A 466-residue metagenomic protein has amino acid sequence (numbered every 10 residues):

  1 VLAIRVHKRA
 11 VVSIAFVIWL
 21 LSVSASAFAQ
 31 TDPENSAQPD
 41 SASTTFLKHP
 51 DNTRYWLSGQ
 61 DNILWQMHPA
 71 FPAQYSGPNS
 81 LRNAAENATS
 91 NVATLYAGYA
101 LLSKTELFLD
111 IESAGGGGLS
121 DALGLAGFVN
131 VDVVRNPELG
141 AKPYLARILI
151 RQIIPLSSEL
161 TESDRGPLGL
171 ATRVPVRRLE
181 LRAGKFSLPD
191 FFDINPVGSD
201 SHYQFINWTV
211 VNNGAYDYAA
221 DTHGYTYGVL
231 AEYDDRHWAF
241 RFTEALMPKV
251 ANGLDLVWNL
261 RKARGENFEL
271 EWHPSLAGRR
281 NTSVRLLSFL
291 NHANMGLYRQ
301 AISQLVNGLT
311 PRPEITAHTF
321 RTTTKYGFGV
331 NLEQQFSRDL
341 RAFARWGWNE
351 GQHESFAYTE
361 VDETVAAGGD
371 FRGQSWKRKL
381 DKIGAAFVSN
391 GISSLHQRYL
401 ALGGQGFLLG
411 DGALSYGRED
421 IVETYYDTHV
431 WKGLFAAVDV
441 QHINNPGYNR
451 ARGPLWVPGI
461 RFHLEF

Functional and structural regions predicted by a protein language model:
T45-L57, P69-A70, Y99, S103-L107 (+7 more regions): Short loop/turn motifs that connect adjacent beta-strands in outer-membrane beta-barrel proteins
T53, N87-A93, A141-A146, H223-Y227 (+6 more regions): Residues that define the transmembrane beta-barrel architecture of outer-membrane proteins
D61-W65, L109-S113, L181-K185, F242-L246 (+6 more regions): Transmembrane beta-barrel strands of outer-membrane/channel proteins
Y99-L101, I111, Q152-I154, K185 (+7 more regions): Residue-level signature of outer-membrane beta-barrel architecture
L123-Y144, S157-G265, E269, E314 (+1 more regions): Surface-exposed coil loops of outer-membrane beta-barrel proteins
A146-E159, P454-F466: Outer-membrane beta-barrel "beta-signal"
W208-L332, S337-A342, W346-H353, E360 (+2 more regions): Signature for the C-terminal beta-barrel architecture of outer-membrane proteins
E271, L287, N291-T322, F343 (+2 more regions): Outer membrane beta-barrel transmembrane domains
